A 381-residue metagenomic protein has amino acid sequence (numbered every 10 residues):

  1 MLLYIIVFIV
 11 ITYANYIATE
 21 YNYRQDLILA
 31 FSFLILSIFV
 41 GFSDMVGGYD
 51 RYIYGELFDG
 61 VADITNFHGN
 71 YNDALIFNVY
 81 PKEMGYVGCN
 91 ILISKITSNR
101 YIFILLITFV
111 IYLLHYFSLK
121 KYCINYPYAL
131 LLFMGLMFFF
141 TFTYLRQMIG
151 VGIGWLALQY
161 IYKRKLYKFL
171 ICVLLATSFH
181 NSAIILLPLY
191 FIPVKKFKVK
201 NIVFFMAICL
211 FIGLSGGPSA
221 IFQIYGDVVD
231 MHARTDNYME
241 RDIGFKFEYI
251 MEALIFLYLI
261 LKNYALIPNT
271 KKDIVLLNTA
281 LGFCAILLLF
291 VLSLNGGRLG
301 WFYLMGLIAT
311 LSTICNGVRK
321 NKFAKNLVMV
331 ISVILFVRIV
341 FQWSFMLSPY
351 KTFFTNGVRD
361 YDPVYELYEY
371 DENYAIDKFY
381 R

Functional and structural regions predicted by a protein language model:
M1-R381: Terminal, non-globular segments
